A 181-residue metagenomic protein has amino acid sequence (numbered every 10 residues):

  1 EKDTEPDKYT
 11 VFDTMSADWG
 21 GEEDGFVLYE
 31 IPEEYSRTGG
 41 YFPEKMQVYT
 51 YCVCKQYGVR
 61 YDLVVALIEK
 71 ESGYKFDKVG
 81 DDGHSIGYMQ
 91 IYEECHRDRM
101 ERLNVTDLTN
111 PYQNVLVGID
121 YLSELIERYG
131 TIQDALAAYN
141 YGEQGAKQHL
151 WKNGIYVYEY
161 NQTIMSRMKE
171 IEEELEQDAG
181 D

Functional and structural regions predicted by a protein language model:
E1-K2: Gram-positive cell-envelope targeting signals
E5-A17: Short acidic-hydrophobic catalytic motif
M15-D181: Catalytic glycan-binding domains that act on GlcNAc-containing polysaccharides
